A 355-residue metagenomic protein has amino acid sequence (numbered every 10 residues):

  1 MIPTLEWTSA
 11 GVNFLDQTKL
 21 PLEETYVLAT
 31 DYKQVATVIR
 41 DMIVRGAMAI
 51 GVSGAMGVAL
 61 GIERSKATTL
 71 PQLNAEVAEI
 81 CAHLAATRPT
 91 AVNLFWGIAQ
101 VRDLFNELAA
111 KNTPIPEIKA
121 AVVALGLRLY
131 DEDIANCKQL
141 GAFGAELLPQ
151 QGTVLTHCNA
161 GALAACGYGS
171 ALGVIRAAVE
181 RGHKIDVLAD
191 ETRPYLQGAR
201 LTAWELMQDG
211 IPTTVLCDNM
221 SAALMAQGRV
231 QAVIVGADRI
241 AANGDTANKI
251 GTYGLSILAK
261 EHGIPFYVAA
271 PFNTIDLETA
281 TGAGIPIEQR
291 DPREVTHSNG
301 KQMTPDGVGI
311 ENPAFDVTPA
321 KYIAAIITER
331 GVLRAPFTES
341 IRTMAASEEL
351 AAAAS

Functional and structural regions predicted by a protein language model:
P3-K111: Long amphipathic alpha-helical segments
L15, S53, F95-G97, L155-N159 (+4 more regions): Short beta-strand segments
V27-I43, A75, E146-V154, H297-G307: Short, hydrophobic/aliphatic alpha-helical segments
L28, Y32-V35, A47, G51 (+13 more regions): Generic structural signal for well-ordered, non-membrane alpha-helical segments in soluble metabolic enzymes
D41-G57, R88, L94, N159-G167 (+1 more regions): Conserved phosphate/anionic-ligand binding catalytic regions in large, soluble enzymes, centered on
N93-V154, I185, A189-V233: Ligand-binding beta-strand-loop-alpha-helix segment within the catalytic cores of soluble metabolic enzymes
G169-E180, S256: Histidine-anchored nucleotide/phosphate-binding helix
K184-I185, E191-S355: Conserved phosphate- and dinucleotide-binding cores of soluble alpha/beta proteins, encompassing both enzyme active
